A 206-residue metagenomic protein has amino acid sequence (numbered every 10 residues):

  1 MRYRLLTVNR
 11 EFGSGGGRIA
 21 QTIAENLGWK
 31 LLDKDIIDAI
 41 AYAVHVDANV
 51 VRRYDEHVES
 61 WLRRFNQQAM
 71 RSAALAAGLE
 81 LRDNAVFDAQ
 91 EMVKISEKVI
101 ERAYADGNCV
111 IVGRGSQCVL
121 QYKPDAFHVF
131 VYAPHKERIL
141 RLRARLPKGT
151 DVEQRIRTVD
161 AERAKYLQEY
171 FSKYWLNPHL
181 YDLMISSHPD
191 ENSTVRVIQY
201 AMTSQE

Functional and structural regions predicted by a protein language model:
R2-N9, G107: Pre-Walker A (Motif I) flank of P-loop NTPase domains
L6-I23: Glycine-rich phosphate-binding P-loop
K30-A41: Short beta-strand-centered segment that lines the nucleotide-binding/catalytic pocket of NTP-utilizing
A41-N108: ATP-dependent small-molecule kinase phosphotransfer cores that center on conserved nucleotide phosphate-binding segments
E59-R71, G149-N192: Small-molecule kinase domains that catalyze NTP-dependent phosphoryl transfer to phosphate-bearing small molecules
E97, E191-Q199: Short, amphipathic alpha-helical "lid/cap" segments that border enzyme active or binding sites
A103, G115-Y122, R143: RNA pseudouridine synthases
Y122-V159: Conserved phosphate-donor/acceptor-positioning beta-strand/loop module used by diverse small-molecule
